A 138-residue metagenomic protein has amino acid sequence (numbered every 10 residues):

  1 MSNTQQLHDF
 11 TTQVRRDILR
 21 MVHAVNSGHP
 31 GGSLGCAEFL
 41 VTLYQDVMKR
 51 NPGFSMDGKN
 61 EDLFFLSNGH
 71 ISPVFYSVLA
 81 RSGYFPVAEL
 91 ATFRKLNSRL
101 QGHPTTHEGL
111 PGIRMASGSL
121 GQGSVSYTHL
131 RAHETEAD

Functional and structural regions predicted by a protein language model:
M1-D9: Generic start-of-chain signal for non-secretory N-termini
Q6-L7, I18-M21, S33-R131: Cofactor-binding active-site loop characterized by glycine-rich and histidine/acidic residues
T11-S27: N-terminal capping segment at the start of a domain
P30: Histidine-centered catalytic micro-motifs
E134-D138: Single conserved hydrophobic/aromatic residue that forms the stacking wall/gate of nucleotide- or nucleobase-binding
